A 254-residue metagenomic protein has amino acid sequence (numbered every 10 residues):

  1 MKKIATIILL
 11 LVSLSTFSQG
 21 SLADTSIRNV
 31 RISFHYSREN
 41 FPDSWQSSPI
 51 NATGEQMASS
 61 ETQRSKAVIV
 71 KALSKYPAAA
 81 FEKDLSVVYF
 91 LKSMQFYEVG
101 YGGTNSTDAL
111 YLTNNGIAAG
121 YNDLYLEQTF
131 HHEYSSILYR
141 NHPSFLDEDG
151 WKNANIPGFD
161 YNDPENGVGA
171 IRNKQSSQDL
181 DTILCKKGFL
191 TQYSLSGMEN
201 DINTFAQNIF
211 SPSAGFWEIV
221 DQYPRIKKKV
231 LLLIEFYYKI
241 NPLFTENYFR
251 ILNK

Functional and structural regions predicted by a protein language model:
I4, Q19-D24, E246-K254: Short amphipathic alpha-helical segments
I4, T62, L124: Flexible, glycine- and charge-enriched loops at secondary-structure boundaries
I4-L14: Sec-dependent N-terminal signal peptides
Q19-I32, Y76, K83, V87-V88 (+1 more regions): Charge-dense, intrinsically disordered terminal/linker segments
Q19-R64, F90, I171-T182, D201 (+2 more regions): Non-catalytic architectural context of zinc metalloproteases
S47-T107: Auxiliary, metal-adjacent structural segments of Zn-dependent hydrolase domains
F90-K254: Active-site-flanking segments in enzyme catalytic domains
